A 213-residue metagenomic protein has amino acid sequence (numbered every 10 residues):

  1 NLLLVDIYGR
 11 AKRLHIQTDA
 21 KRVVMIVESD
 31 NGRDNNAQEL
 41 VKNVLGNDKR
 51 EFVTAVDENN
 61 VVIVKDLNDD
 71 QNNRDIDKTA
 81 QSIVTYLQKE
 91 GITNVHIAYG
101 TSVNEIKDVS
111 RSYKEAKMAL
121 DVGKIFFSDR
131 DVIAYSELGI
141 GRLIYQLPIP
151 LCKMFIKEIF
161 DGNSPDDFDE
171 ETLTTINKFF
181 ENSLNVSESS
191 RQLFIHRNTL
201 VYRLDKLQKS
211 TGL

Functional and structural regions predicted by a protein language model:
L3-L213: Cytosolic nucleotide-utilizing catalytic cores of signal-transduction proteins
